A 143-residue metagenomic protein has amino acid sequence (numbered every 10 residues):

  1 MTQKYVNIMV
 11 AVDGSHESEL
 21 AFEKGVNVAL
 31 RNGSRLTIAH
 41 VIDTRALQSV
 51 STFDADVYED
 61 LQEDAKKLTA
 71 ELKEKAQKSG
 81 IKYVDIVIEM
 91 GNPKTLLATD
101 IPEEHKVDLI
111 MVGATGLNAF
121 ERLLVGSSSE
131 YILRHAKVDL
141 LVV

Functional and structural regions predicted by a protein language model:
M1-Q3, E74-I110: Structural beta-alpha unit
T2-T52, K75, S79: Small/aliphatic-rich secondary-structure junction motif
A21, Q48-S51, L96-T99, R122-L124: Short, well-ordered secondary-structure micro-motifs
N27, P102-V143: Gly/Ser-rich helix-loop-strand patches that form or flank binding pockets for ribonucleotide-derived cofactors
T37-A39, D85-E89, L141: General small-molecule cofactor/ligand-binding pocket signal
I42, I88-N92, T115: Short beta->alpha linker loops
A55-K67: A short acidic, glycine-rich active-site loop that binds or catalyzes chemistry on phosphate/adenosine moieties
